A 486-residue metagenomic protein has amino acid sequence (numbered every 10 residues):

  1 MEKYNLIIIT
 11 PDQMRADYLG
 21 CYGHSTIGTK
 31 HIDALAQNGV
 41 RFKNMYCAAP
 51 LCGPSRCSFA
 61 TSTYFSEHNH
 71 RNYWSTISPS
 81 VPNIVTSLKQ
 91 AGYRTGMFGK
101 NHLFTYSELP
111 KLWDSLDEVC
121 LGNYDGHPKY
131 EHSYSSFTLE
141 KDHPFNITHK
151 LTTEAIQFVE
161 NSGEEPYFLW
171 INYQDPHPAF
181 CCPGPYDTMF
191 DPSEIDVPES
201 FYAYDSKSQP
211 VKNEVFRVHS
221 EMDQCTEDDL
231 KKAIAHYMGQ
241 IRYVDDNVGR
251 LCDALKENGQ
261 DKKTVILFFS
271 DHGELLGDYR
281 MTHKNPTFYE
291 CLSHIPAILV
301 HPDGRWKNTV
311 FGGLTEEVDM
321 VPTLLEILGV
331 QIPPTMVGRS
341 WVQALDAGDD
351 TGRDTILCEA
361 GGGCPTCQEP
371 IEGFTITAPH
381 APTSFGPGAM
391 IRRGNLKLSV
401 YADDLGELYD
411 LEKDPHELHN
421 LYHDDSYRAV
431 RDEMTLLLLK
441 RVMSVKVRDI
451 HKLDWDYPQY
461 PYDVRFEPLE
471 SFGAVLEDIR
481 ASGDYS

Functional and structural regions predicted by a protein language model:
M1-V40, A49, K89, G184 (+2 more regions): Active-site-proximal N-terminal segment of extracellular/periplasmic enzymes that hydrolyze or transfer
M1-Y4, R15-A16, R41, M222-D229 (+2 more regions): Long, internal low-complexity/basic segments
E2-L6, E108-E118, T148-A203, V244 (+1 more regions): Active-site regions of oxyanion-processing enzymes, predominantly non-cytosolic
S25-G28, Y46-P50, S75-V81, P144-N146 (+7 more regions): A short beta-strand-to-alpha-helix junction
I27, A179-C182, D253-E316: Histidine-centered active-site microenvironments of extracellular/periplasmic hydrolases and transferases
T29-K30, F59, K100, T148 (+5 more regions): Polar, surface-exposed loop/tail segments that function as active-site lids or cofactor/substrate-recognition elements
S58-T152, F180, G184: Catalytic-site neighborhoods of secreted/periplasmic enzymes that process anionic sulfate/phosphate groups
E290-C291, E359-H423, F472-S486: C-terminal, low-complexity/hydrophilic appendages and adjacent surface loops of extracellular/periplasmic anionic
